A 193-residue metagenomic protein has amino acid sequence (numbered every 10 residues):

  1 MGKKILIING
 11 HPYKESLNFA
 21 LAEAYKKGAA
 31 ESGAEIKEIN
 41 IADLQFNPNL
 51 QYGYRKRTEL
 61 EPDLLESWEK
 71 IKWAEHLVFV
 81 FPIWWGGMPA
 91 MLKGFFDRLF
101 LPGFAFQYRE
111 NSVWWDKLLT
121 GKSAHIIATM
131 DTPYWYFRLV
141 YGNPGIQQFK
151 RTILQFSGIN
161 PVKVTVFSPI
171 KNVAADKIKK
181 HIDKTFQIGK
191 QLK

Functional and structural regions predicted by a protein language model:
G2-A34: N-terminal beta1-alpha1 ligand-phosphate binding loop
I8-G10, I39, V80, I127: Short hydrophobic segments within beta-strands
F19-A20, A90-G94, D176: Generic recognition of short, well-ordered alpha-helical segments
A34-Q45, T165-S168: A short beta-strand-loop structural module common to alpha/beta enzyme folds
I41-E59, K177-I178: N-terminal beta-loop-helix "entrance" segment that forms/cooperates in small-molecule cofactor or anionic ligand
E59-F149: Helix-loop-strand module that forms the ligand-binding subsite of alpha/beta enzymes
Y136-K193: Glycine-rich phosphate/pyrophosphate-binding loop and the adjoining helix
